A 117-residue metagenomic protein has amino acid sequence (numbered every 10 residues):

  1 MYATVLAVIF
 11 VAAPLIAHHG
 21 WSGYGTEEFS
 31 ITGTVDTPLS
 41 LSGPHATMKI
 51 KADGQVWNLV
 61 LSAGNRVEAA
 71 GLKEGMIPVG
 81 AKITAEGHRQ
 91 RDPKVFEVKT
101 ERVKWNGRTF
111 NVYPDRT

Functional and structural regions predicted by a protein language model:
T4-V5, L15: Cleavable N-terminal signal peptides
L15-F29: Short boundary/loop segments of OB/S1/cold-shock single-stranded nucleic-acid-binding domains
G33-V35: Conserved hydrophobic positions within beta-strands
L41-I50: Short aromatic-glycine-enriched beta-strand elements
Q55-G64: A short macromolecule-binding patch
A69-A85: Short nucleic-acid-contacting surface segments enriched for D/E, G, S/T with interspersed K/R
Q90-P114: OB-fold/S1-family single-stranded nucleic acid-binding modules
